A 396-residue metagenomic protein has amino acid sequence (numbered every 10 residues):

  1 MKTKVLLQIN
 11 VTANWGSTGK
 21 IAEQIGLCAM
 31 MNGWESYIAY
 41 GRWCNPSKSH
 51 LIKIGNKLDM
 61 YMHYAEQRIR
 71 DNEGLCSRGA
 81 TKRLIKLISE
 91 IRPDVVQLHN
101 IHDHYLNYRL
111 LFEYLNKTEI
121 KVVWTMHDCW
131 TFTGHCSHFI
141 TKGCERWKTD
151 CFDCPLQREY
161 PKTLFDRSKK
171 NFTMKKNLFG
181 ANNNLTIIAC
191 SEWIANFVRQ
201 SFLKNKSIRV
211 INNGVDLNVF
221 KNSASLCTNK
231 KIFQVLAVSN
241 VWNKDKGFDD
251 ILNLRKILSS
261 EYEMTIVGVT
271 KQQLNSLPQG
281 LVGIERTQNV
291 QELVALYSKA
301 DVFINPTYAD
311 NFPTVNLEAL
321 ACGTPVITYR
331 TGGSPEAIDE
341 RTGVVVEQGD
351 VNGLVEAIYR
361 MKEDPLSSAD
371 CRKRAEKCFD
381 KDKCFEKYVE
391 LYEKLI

Functional and structural regions predicted by a protein language model:
V5, L366-E390, K394: A short, well-ordered alpha-helix in the C-terminal region of glycosyltransferases
I188, C227-K246, L252-K256: Conserved donor-binding/catalytic core segment of Leloir-type glycosyltransferases
W193, G214: Carbohydrate-associated surface elements
G268-V294: Nucleotide-activated donor-binding/catalytic signature segment of Leloir-type glycosyltransferases, i.e., the conserved
A295-A300: Short alpha-helical donor nucleotide-sugar binding micro-motif in glycosyltransferases
Y308: Aromatic "clamp/platform" in nucleotide-sugar-dependent glycosyltransferases that forms part of the donor/acceptor
P325-T328: Short hydrophobic beta-strand element within catalytic cores of glycosyltransferases and related nucleotide-activated
E340-V351, Y359-P365: Conserved acidic donor-binding segment of nucleotide-sugar-dependent glycosyltransferases
